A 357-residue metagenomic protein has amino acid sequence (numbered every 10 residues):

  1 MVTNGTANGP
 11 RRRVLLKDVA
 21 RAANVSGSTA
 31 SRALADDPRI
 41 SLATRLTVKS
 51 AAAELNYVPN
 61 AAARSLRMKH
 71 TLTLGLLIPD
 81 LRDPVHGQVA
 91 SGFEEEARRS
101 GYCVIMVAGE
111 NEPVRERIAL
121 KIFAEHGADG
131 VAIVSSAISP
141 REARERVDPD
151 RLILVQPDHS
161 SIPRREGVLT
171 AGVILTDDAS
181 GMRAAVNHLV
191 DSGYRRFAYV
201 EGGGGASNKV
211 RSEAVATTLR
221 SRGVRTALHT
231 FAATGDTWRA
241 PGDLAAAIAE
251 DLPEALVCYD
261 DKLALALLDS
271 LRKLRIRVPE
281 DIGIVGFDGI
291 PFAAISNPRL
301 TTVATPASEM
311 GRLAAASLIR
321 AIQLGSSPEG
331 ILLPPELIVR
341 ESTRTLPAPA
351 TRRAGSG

Functional and structural regions predicted by a protein language model:
M1-L72, P347, R353-G357: N-terminal helix-turn-helix DNA-binding module of bacterial transcription factors
G9, L244-G357: Flexible loop/turn connectors
L42, L46, L55-G130: Amphipathic helical "hinge" segments at domain boundaries
E95-A108, Y199-V200, A216-A240: Short beta-strand elements in bilobed, periplasmic/extracellular small-molecule ligand-binding domains
N111, V134-R183, K262, D288-L300: Flexible loop/hinge segments that line or gate small-molecule binding clefts
G127-S135, A198-E201, F231, E250-D260 (+1 more regions): Periplasmic-binding protein-like
L169-Y199, K209, T237-A246, T305-Q323: Hydrophobic alpha-helical segments within soluble ligand-binding/sensing domains
R183-R222, H229, S327-T343: An alpha-beta-alpha
